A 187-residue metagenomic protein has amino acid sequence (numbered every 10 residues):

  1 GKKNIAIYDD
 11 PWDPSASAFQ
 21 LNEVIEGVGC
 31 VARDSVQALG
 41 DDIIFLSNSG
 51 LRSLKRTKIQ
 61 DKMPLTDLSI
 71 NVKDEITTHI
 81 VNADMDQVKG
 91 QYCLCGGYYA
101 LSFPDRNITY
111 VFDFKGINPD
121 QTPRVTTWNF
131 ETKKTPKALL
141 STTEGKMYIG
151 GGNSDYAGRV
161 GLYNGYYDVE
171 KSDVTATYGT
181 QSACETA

Functional and structural regions predicted by a protein language model:
G1-K171: Beta-sheet-dominated scaffold domains
K171-A187: Extracellular/cell-surface secretome signature
